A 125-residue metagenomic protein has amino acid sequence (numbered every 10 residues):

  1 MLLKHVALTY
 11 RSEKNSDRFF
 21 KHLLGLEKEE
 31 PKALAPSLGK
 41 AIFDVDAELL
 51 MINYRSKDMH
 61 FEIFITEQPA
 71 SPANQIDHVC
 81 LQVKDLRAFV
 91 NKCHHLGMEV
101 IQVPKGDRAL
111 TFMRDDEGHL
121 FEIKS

Functional and structural regions predicted by a protein language model:
M1-L2, S125: Absolute protein N-terminus
L2-R11, I52-M59, I65-K92, M113-R114: Vicinal oxygen chelate
L8, V90-S125: Vicinal oxygen chelate
T9-D58: Core segments of cupin and vicinal oxygen chelate
S16-F19, F89-C93: Hydrophobic side chains in well-ordered alpha-helices
A33, T66, K105-G106: Proline- and acidic/polar-enriched loop/turn elements at helix boundaries
L38, P69-A73, V100: A short local loop/turn or secondary-structure capping micro-motif enriched for an aromatic residue
E48, Q75, D107: Exposed loop/turn and edge beta-strand positions of beta-sandwich/beta-sheet ligand-binding modules
